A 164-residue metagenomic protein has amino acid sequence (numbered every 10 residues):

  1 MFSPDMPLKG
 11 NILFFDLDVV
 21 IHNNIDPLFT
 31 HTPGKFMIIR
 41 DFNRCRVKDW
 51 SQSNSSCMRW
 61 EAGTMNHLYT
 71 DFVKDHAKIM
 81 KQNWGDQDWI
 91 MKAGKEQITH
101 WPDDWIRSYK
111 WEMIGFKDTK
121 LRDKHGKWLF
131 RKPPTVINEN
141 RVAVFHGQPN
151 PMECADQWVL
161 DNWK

Functional and structural regions predicted by a protein language model:
M1-W50, R59-W60: GT-A fold catalytic core of metal-dependent nucleotide-sugar glycosyltransferases, centered on the diacidic
M6, W50-Q52, P134-N138: Extracellular/periplasmic catalytic domains that process cell-envelope and extracellular macromolecules
F15, S53-S56, D86, N138-E139: Residues that flank catalytic or metal-binding motifs in active/ligand-binding sites
I21-N24, N54, D86, I90: Amphipathic alpha-helical interface surfaces
P27-T30, S55, Q157-V159: Short, glycine/charged-enriched secondary-structure capping and boundary segments
H31-P33, Q52, K95-E96, I137: Short, well-ordered coil/turn elements that cap or connect secondary structure elements
M37-I39, S55, N140, P149: Small-side-chain structural scaffolding
E61-K164: A glycosyltransferase accessory/donor-loop signature
